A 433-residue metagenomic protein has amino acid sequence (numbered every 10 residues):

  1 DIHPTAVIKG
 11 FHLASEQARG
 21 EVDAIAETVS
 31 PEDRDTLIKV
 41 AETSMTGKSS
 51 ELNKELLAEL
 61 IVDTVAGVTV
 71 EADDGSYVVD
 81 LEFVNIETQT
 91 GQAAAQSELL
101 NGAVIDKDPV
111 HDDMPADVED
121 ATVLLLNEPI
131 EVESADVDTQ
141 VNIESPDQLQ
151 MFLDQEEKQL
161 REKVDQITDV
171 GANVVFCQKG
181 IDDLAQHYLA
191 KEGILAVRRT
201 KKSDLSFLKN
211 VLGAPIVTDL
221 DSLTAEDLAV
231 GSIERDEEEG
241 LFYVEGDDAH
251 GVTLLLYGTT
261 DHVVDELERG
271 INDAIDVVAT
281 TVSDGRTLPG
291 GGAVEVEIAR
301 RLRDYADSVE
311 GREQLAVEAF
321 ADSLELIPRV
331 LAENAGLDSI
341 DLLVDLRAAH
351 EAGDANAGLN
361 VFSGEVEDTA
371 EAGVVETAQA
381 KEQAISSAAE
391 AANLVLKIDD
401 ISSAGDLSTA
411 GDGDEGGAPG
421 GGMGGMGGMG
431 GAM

Functional and structural regions predicted by a protein language model:
H3-V7, F11: Hydrophobic, well-structured modules enriched for small/aliphatic residues and gly/pro motifs, marking either
T5, L52-E55, L315, A378: Short, solvent-exposed positions on alpha-helices
H12, E16-E27, E42, T46 (+14 more regions): Generic secondary-structure signature for well-ordered alpha-helical cores
E16-L254: Extended amphipathic alpha-helical scaffolds
K39-T43, A190, V252-G258, E297-D304 (+1 more regions): Short, hydrophobic beta-strand segments
L184-A185, D261-V264: Short beta-strands and strand-coil junctions in structured, solvent-facing domains, enriched
V263-A274, V278-M433: Extended, low-charge hydrophobic alpha-helical regions
